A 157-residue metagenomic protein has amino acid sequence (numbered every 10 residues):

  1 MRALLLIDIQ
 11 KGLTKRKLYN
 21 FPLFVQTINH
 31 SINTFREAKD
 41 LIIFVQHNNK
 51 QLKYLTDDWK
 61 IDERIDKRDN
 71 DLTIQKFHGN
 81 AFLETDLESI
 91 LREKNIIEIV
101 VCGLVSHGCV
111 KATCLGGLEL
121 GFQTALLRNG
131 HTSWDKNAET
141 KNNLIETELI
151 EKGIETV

Functional and structural regions predicted by a protein language model:
R2-A3, T27-H30, Q51, L55-V157: Active-site-adjacent betaalpha module
R2-T14: Metal-dependent nucleic-acid phosphoesterase active-site entry motif
I9, H47, N129: Active-site loop/turn elements of alpha/beta-hydrolase fold enzymes, especially the short glycine-/histidine-rich
T14-K15, C109: Short N-terminal helix/helix-N-cap motif within the alpha/beta-hydrolase-1
K15-L18, Y54-T56: Short, glycine/acidic-enriched capping/hinge loops at junctions between secondary-structure elements
K17-N48: A short alpha/beta connector and helix-capping loop motif
